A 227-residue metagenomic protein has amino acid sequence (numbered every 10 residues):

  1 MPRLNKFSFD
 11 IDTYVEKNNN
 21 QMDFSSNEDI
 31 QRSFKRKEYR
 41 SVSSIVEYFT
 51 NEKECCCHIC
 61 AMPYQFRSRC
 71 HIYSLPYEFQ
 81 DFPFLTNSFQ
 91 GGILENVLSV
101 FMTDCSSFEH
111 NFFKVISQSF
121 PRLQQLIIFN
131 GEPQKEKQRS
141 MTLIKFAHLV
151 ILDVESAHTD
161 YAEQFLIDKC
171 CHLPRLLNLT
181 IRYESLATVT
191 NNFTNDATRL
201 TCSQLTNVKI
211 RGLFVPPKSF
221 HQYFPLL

Functional and structural regions predicted by a protein language model:
M1-L227: Eukaryote-biased activation of long, low-complexity terminal tails and linkers
